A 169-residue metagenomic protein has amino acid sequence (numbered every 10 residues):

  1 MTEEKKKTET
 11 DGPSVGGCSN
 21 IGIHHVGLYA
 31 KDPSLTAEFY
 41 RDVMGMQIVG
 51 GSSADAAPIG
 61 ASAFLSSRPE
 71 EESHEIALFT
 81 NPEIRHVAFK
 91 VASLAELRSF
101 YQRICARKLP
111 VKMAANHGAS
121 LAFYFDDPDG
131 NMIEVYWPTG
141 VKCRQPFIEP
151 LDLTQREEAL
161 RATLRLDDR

Functional and structural regions predicted by a protein language model:
T2-K7, N20-I21, A30-S34, A88-M132 (+2 more regions): Vicinal oxygen chelate
K7-G17: A detector for short, charged/polar N-terminal pre-domain segments
G17-C18, G27-S73: Core segments of cupin and vicinal oxygen chelate
I21-H25, P82-H86: Short, solvent-exposed beta-strand edge segments and adjacent coil->beta transition regions
V49-G50, E75, L109-M113: A short linear hydrophobic-aromatic micro-motif
A56-A61, E83, H117-L121: Short acidic/glycine-enriched loop/turn segments that link adjacent beta-strands
E70-E72, I84, L94-L97: Short, charged/polar surface micro-motifs in flexible loops or helix N-caps
E70-I76, D129-E134: Short, charged/polar, Gly/Pro-enriched secondary-structure boundary elements
